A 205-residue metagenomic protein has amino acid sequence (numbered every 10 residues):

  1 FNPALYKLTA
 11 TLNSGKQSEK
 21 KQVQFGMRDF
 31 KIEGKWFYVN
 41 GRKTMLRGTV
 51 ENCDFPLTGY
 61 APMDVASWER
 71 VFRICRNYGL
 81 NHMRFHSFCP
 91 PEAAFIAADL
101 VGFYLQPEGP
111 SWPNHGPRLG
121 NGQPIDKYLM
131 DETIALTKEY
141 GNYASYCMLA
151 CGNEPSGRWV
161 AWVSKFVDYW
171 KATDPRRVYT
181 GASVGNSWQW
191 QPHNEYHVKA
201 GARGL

Functional and structural regions predicted by a protein language model:
F1-H86, A97, V101-G102, E132 (+5 more regions): Secreted/periplasmic carbohydrate-active enzymes, especially glycoside hydrolases
R73, H82-L205: Substrate-binding/catalytic cleft of secreted carbohydrate-active enzymes, primarily glycoside hydrolases
